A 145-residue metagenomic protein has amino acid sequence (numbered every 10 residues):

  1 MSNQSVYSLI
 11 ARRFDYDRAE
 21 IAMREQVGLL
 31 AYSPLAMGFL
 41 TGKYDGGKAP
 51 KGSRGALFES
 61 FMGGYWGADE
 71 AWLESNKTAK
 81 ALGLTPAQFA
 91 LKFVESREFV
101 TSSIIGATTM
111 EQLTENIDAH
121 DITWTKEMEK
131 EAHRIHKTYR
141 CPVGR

Functional and structural regions predicted by a protein language model:
M1-Y139, V143: Beta/alpha (TIM)-barrel catalytic core signal, keyed to glycine-rich beta->alpha loops juxtaposed to Asp/Glu that bind
